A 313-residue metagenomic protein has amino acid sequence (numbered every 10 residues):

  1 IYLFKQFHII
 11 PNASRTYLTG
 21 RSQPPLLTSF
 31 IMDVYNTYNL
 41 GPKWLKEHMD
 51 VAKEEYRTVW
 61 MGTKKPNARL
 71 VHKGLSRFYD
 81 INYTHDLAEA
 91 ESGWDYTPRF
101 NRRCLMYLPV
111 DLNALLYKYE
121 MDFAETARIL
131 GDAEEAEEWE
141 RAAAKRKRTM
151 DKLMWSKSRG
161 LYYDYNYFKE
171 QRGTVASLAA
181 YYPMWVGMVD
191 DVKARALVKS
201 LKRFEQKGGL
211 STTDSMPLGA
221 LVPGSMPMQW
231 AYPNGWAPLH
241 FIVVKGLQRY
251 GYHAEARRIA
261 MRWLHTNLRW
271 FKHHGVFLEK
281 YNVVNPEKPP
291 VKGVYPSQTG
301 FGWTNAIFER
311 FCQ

Functional and structural regions predicted by a protein language model:
I1-S14, K65-V110, K145-G235, L268-Q313: Extended glycan-interaction surfaces of carbohydrate-active proteins
I1-Y2, G41-W60, Y119, L130-M150 (+2 more regions): Extended, well-ordered alpha-helical scaffold segments
Y2-H48: Aromatic/His-enriched, Gly/Pro-containing loop or helix-boundary segments that lie immediately adjacent to catalytic
R21, P25-T28, K46, V110 (+11 more regions): Conserved structured core elements
L26-G41, A114-A133, Y182-V192, F241-H253 (+1 more regions): Well-ordered alpha-helical scaffold segments within catalytic/enzyme domains
Y35, A52-R69, G160: Charged mid-protein connector segments
K46-M61, S76-D80, L105-F123, A127-L130: Aromatic- and glycine-enriched pocket-lining scaffold segments that form the walls of small-molecule binding clefts
